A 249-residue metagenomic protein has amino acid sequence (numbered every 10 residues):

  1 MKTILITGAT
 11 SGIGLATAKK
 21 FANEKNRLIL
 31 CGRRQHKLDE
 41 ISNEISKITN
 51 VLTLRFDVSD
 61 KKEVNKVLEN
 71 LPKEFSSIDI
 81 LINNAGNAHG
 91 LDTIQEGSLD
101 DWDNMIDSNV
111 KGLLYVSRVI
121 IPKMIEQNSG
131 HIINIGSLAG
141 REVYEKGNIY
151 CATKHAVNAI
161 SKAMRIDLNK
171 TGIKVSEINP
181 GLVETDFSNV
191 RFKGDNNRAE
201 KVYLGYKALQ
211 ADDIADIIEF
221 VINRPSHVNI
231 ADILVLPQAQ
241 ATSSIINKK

Functional and structural regions predicted by a protein language model:
T10-G12: Conserved glycine-rich cofactor-binding loop
E24-E40: Conserved glycine-rich Rossmann-like NAD(P)H-binding loop of the short-chain dehydrogenase/reductase
H36, R55-K66, L99: The beta1-alpha1 cofactor-binding region of Rossmann-like NAD(H)/NADP(H)-dependent oxidoreductases
D92-I94, D101-I106: Substrate-binding pocket helix/loop in short-chain dehydrogenase/reductase
S117, T153: Active-site helix of classical SDR
S137: Residue(s) in the substrate-gating loop at a strand-loop-helix junction that position the organic substrate next
E177-I178, N197-S243: C-terminal helical subdomain
